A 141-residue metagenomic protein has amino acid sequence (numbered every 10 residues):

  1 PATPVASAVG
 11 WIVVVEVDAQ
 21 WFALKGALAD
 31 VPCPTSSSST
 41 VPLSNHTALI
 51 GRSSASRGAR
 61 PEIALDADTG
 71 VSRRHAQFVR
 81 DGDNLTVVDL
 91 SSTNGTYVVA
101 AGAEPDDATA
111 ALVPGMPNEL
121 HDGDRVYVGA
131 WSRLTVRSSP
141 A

Functional and structural regions predicted by a protein language model:
P1-T69, N118-E119, A130-A141: Intrinsically disordered, low-complexity acidic Ser/Thr-rich regulatory segments
S38-Y127: Forkhead-associated
